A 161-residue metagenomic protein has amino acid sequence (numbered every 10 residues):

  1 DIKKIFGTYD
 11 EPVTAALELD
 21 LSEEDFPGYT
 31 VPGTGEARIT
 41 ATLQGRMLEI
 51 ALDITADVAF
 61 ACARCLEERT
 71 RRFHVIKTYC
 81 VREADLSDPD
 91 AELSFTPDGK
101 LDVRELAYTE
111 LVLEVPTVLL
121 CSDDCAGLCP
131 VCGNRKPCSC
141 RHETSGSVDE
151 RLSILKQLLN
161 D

Functional and structural regions predicted by a protein language model:
D1-D161: Structured interface patches
